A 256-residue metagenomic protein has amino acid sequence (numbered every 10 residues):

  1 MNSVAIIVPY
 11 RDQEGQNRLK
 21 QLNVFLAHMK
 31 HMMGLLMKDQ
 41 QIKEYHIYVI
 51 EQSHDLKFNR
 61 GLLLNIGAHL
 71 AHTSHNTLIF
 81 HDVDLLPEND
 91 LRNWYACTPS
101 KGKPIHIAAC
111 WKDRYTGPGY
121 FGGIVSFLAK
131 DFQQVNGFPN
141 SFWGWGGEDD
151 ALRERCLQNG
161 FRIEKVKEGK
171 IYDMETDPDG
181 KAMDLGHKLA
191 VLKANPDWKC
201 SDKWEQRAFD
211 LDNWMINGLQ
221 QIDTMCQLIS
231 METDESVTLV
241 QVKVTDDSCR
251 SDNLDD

Functional and structural regions predicted by a protein language model:
N2-V8, M29, H46-V49, G67: Hydrophobic targeting segments
P9, Q13-G15, H54, L86: Structured catalytic core of nucleotide-sugar glycosyltransferases
Q13-M33: Short, well-formed alpha-helical segments that are part of the catalytic scaffolds of diverse glycosyltransferases
L19, N23, L35-H75, K112: Active-site-proximal specificity loops/subdomain of glycosyltransferases
S74-E88: Short beta-strand-to-loop acidic/aromatic patch adjacent to the donor-nucleotide binding site
N89-R114: Conserved donor-nucleotide/metal-binding helix-loop-beta segment in metal-dependent transferases, i.e., the alpha-helix
C110-F127, Q134, G144: A recurrent flexible, glycine/aromatic-enriched loop bordering the glycosyltransferase active site that acts as
S141-G144, D150-D256: C-terminal catalytic/acceptor-binding lobe
